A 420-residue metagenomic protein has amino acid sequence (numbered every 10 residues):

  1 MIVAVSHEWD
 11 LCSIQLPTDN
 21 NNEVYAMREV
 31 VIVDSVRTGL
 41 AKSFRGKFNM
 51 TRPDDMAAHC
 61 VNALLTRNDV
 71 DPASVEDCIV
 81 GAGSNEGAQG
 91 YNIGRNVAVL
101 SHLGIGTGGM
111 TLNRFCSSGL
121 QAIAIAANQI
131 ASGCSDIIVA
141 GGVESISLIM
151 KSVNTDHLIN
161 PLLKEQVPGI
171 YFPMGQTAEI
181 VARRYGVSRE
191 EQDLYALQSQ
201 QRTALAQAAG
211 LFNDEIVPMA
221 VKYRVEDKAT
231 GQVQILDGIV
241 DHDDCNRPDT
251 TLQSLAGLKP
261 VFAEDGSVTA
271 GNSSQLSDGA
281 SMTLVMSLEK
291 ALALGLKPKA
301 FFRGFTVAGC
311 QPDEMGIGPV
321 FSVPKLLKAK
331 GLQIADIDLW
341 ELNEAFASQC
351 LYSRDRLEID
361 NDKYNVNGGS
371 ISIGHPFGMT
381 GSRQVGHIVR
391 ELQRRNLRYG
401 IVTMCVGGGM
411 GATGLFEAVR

Functional and structural regions predicted by a protein language model:
V24-P53, A63, T250-I317, F321 (+5 more regions): Condensing-enzyme catalytic core mediating Claisen C-C bond formation in acyl metabolism
V36-G39, M50-H59, R67, L194-L288 (+2 more regions): N-terminal extracellular/periplasmic Venus flytrap/periplasmic-binding protein-like
F48-I137, G142-P161, I216-V240, E314 (+1 more regions): Conserved beta-ketoacyl condensing-enzyme motif
P53-D69, I93-V97, A122, M174-V181 (+5 more regions): Short, well-ordered amphipathic alpha-helical segments that serve as non-catalytic structural scaffolds within diverse
A63-S74, V181, Y185-G186, A291-G295 (+2 more regions): Phosphate/pyrophosphate-binding loops at sites that engage ATP/ADP/AMP, CoA/4′-phosphopantetheine, polyphosphate
A82-D136, D156-H157, P168-Q176, D249-Q275 (+3 more regions): Conserved catalytic cysteine-centered active-site region of acyl-thioester-dependent Claisen-condensing enzymes
L112-E144, A182-F212, M282-E289, R354 (+2 more regions): Active-site-proximal alpha-helical scaffold in enzymes
T177, E215, V221, V225 (+1 more regions): Active-site pocket-lining segment
